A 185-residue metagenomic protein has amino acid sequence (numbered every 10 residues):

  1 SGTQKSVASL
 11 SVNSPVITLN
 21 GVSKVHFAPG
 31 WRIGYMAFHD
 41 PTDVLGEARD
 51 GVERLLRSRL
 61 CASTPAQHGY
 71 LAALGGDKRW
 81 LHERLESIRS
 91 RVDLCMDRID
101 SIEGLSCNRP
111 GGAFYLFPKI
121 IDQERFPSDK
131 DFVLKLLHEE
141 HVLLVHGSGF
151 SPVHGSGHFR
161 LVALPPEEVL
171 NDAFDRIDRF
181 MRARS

Functional and structural regions predicted by a protein language model:
S1-V7: Conserved PLP phosphate-binding loop immediately N-terminal to the Schiff-base lysine helix in PLP-dependent enzymes
V12-R89, M96-D97, M181: Conserved core segment of the aminotransferase class I/II
N20, Y35, R109, Y115-K119 (+1 more regions): Short beta-strand segments
V22-S23, G104-L105, G147-S151: Short, solvent-exposed loop/turn elements at beta->coil junctions and helix N-caps that rim active or binding pockets
H39-D40, G75, K119-I121, L164-P166: Residue-level recognition of strand-loop junctions within catalytic nucleotide-signaling folds
I88-R89, D93, G104-E140: Conserved PLP-binding catalytic core of the aspartate aminotransferase-like
F126, K135-L144, F150-S185: PLP-dependent enzyme catalytic core of the Aspartate aminotransferase-like
